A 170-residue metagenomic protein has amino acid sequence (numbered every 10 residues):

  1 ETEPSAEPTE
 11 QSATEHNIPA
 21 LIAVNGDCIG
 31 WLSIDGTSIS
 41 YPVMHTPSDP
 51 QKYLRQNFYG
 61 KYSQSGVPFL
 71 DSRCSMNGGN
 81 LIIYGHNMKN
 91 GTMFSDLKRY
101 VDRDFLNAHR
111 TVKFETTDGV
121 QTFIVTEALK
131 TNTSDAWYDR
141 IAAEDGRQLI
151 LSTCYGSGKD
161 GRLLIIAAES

Functional and structural regions predicted by a protein language model:
E1-S170: Solvent-exposed, non-transmembrane regions of membrane-associated and secreted proteins
